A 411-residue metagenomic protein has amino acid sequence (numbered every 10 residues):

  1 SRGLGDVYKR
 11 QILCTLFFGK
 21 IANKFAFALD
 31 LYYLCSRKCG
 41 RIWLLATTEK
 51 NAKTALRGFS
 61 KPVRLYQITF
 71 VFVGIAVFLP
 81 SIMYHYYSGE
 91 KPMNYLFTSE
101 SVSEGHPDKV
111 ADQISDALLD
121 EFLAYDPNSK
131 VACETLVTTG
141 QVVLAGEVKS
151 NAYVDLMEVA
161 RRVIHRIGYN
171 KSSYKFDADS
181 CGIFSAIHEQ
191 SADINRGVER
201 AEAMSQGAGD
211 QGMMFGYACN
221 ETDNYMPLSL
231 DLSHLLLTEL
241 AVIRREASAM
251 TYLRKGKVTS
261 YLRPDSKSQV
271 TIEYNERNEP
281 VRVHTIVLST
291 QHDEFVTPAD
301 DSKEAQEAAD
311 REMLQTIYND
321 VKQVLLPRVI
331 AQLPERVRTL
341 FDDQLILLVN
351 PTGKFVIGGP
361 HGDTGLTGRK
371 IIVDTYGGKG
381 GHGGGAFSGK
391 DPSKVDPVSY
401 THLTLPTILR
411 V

Functional and structural regions predicted by a protein language model:
R2-Q11, T401-T407: Conserved small/polar residues in nucleotide/adenosyl-binding loops
T15, A26-A28, G40, A52 (+1 more regions): Short hydrophobic alpha-helical segments enriched in small aliphatic residues
T69-P92: Short, Lys/Arg-enriched N-terminal segments with co-localized hydrophobic residues within the first ~10-30 amino acids
M93-K130: N-terminal, positively charged regions that mediate nucleic acid binding
T98, Y169, Y174-V356: Glycine-rich, mobile lid/loop segments that gate access to catalytic sites or pores
V131-E134, G140-V198: Glycine-rich, N-terminal phosphate-binding loop and its surrounding beta-alpha-beta segment
R369-I371, Y376-L403: C-terminal catalytic subdomain
